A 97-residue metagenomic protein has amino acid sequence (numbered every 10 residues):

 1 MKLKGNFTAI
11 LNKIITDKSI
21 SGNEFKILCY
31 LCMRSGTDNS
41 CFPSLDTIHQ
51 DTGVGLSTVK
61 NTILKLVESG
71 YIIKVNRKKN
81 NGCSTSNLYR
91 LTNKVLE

Functional and structural regions predicted by a protein language model:
M1, E68, R90-E97: Charged low-complexity intrinsically disordered patches
M1-T58, L64-Y71, N80-S84: Short recognition helix of helix-turn-helix/winged-helix DNA-binding domains
K74: Short beta-strand "wing" residues that participate in macromolecule-binding interfaces
